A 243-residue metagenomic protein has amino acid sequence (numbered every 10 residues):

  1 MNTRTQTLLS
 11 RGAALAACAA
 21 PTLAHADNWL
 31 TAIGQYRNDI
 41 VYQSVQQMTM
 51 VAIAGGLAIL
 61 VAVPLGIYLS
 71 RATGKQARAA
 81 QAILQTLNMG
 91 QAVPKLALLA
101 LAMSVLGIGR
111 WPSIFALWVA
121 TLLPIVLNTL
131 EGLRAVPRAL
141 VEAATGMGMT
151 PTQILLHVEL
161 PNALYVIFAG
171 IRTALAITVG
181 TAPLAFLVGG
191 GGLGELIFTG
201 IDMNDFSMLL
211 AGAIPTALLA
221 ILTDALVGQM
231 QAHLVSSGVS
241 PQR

Functional and structural regions predicted by a protein language model:
M1-A26: N-terminal secretory/membrane targeting signals
T22-G55: Periplasmic/extracellular loop-to-transmembrane helix junction in inner-membrane transport proteins
Y42-M50, K95-P124, L164, M208 (+1 more regions): Loop-to-helix entry region at the N-terminal start of transmembrane alpha-helices in multi-pass membrane transporters
M48, A52, G56-P64, W118 (+4 more regions): Generic alpha-helical transmembrane segments of integral inner-membrane proteins, especially permease/transport modules
L65-L101, I125-A135, E142: Cytoplasmic-entry segments and transmembrane alpha-helices of multi-pass inner-membrane transporters
T73-G74, L210-R243: C-terminal transmembrane helix and the adjacent membrane-cytosol boundary/short C-terminal tail of inner/organellar
V119, P151-L184, L210-A211, T216 (+2 more regions): Transmembrane alpha-helices
N128-I167, T173, I197: Short cytoplasmic-facing helical segments at TM-TM junctions of multi-pass membrane proteins
